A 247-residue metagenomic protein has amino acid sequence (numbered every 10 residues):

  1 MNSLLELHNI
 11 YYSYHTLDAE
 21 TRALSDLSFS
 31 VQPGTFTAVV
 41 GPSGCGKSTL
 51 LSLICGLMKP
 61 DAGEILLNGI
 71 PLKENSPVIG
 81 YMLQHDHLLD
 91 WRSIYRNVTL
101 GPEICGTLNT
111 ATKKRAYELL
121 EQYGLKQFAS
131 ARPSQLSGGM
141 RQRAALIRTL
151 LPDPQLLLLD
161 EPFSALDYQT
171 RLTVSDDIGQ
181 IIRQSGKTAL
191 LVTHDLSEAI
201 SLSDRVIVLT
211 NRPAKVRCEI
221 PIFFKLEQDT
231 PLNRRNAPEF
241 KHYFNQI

Functional and structural regions predicted by a protein language model:
M1-L4, S13-D26: A short, flexible loop at the N-terminus of ABC-type nucleotide-binding domains that lies
V40-P42: The feature captures the beta-strand-to-loop junction immediately N-terminal to the Walker
C55: Helix-to-loop junction immediately C-terminal to a conserved catalytic motif
G63-N75: Conserved ABC transporter NBD signature motif
Y95-E103, K113, P221: Short helical segment in ABC ATPase nucleotide-binding domains corresponding to the A-loop/adjacent helical element
A131-S134, P152: Conserved signature/switch motifs of ABC ATPase nucleotide-binding domains
L157-D160: Catalytic Walker B motif of ABC-type/P-loop ATPase nucleotide-binding domains
